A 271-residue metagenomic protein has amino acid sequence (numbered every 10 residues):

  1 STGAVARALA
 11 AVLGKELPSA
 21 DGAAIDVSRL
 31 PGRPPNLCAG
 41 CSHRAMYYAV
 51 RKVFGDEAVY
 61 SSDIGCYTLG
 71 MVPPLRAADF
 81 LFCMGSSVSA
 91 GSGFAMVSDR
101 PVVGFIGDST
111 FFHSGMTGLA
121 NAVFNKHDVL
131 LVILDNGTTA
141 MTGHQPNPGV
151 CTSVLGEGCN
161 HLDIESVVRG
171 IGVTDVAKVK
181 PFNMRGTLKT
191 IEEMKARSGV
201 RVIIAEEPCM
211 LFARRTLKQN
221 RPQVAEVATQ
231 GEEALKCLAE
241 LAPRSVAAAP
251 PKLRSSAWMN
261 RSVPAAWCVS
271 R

Functional and structural regions predicted by a protein language model:
S1-A10, T229-E240: Ser/Thr/Gly-rich flexible loops in soluble cytosolic domains mediating phosphotransfer, phosphorylation
S1-L17, A205-F212, Q219-N220: Terminal amphipathic helices with adjacent charged low-complexity linkers/tails
T2, P31, P35-H43, A77-M84 (+6 more regions): Hydrophobic alpha-helical scaffolding
L17-V88, V97: Active-site diphosphate/adenylate-binding microenvironment
M71-I204, M210-L217: Thiamine diphosphate
S86-S87, A225-G231: Gly/Ser/Thr-rich active-site loops/lids in small-molecule metabolic enzymes that frequently grip phosphoryl groups
A213, Q219, E233-A257, P264-R271: Iron-sulfur cluster-binding cysteine motifs and their immediate structural context in ferredoxin-like electron-transfer
